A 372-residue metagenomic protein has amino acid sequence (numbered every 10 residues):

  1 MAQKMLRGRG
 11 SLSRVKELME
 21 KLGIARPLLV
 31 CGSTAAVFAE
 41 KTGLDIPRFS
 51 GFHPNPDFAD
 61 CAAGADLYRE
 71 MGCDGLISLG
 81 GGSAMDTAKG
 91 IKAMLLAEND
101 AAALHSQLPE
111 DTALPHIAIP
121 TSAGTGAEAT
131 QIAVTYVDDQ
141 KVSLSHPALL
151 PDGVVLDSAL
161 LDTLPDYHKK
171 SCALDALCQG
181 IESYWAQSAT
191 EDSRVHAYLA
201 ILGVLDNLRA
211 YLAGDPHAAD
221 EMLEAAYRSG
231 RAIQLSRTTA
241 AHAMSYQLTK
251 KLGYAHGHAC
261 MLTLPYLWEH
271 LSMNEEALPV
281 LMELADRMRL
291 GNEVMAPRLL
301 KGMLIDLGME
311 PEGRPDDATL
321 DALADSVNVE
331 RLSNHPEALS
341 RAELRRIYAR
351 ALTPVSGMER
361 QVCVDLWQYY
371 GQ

Functional and structural regions predicted by a protein language model:
M1-G75: ATP/NTP phosphate-donor binding region
A59-D66, E70-A159: Glycine/threonine-rich beta-strand-loop-alpha-helix active-site module that forms ligand/phosphate-binding
G124, G230-G257, E330-N334: Glycine-rich phosphate/pyrophosphate-binding beta-alpha loops
I132-S236, P336: Carboxylate- and glycine-rich phosphate/diphosphate-binding segment that chelates Mg2+/Mn2+
A189-H196, Y211-E221, S236-A241, A296 (+3 more regions): Flexible, glycine/charged-enriched surface loops at secondary-structure junctions
K250-L252, G257-A322: Gly/Pro-rich interdomain helix-loop hinge
A318-Q372: Short, amphipathic C-terminal "tail helix"
